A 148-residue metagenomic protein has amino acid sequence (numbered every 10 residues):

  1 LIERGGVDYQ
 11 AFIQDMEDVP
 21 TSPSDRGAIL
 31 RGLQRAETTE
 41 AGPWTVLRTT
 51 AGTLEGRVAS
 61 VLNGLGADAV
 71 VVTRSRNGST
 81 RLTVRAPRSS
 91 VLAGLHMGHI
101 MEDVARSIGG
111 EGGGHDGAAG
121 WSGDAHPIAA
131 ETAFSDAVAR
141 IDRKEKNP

Functional and structural regions predicted by a protein language model:
L1-G78, S122-A130, S135-I141: A structured phosphate/pyrophosphate-recognition subdomain
T50, L54, S89-H96, E111: Short amphipathic alpha-helical interaction segments
G66-A69, M101-G109: Short amphipathic beta-strand starts and helix->beta connectors
G78-D103: Nucleotide-binding motor/catalytic cores of P-loop/tubulin-like NTPases across gene-expression machines
H96-H99, H115, H126: Histidine (H) residue identity feature
R106, G110, D136-R143: A generic structural signal for well-ordered alpha-helical segments enriched in polar/charged residues
G110-G123: Short acidic/histidine-rich active-site segments
E145-P148: Non-catalytic beta/alpha edge segments that cap or flank active sites
